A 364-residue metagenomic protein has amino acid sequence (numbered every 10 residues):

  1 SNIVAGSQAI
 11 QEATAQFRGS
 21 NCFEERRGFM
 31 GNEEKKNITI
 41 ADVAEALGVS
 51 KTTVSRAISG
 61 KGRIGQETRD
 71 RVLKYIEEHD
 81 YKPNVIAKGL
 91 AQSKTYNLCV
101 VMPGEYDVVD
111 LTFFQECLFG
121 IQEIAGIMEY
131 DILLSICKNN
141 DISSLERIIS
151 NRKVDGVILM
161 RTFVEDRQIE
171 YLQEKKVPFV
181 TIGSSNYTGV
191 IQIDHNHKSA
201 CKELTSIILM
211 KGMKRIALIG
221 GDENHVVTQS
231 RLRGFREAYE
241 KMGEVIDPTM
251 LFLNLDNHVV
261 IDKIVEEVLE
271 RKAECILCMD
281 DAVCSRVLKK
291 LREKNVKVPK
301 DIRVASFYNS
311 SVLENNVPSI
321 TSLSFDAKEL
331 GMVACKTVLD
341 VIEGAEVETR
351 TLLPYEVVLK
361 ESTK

Functional and structural regions predicted by a protein language model:
N2-Y96, K364: N-terminal helix-turn-helix DNA-binding module of bacterial transcription factors
G6, D262-K364: Flexible loop/turn connectors
F23, R27, G31, H79-S143 (+2 more regions): Amphipathic helical "hinge" segments at domain boundaries
G104-F114, L134-I142, I193-E203, I219-K263 (+4 more regions): Hinge/beta->alpha junction and helix N-cap segments in small-molecule ligand-binding domains
I142-K153, V259-R271: Short, well-structured alpha-helical segments in soluble
M160-A200, A282, Y308-I320: Flexible loop/hinge segments that line or gate small-molecule binding clefts
K214-R215, I246-M250, V298-R303: Short acidic capping loops at alpha-helix termini that bridge into adjacent secondary structure
